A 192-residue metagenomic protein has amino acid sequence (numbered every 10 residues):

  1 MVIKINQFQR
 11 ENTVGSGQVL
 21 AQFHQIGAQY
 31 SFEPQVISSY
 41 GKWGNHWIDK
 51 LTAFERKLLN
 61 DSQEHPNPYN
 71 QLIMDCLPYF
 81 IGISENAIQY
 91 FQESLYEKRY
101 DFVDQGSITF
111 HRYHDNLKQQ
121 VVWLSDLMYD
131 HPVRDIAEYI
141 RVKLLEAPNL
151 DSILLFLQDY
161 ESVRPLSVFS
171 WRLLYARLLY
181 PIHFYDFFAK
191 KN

Functional and structural regions predicted by a protein language model:
M1-V36: ATP-binding pocket architecture of kinase catalytic cores
I5, D126, L144: Conserved protein-kinase N-lobe ATP-binding Lys motif
I5-Q7, P34-I108, L155: ATP-dependent phospho-/nucleotidyl transfer catalytic cores
I88-I136: Active-site acidic catalytic loop and adjacent metal/ATP-binding pocket of ATP-dependent phosphoryl transfer enzymes
V133-P165, L178-N192: Active-site activation/catalytic loop segments of kinase-like enzymes and analogous catalytic loops in related
L166-S170: Helix N-cap / loop-to-helix initiation motif
